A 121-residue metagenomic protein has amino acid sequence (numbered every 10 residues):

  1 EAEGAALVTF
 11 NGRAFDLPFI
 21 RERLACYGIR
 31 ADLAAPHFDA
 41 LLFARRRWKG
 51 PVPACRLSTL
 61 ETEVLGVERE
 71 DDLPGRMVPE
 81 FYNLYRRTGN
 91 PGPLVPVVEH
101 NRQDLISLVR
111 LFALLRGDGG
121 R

Functional and structural regions predicted by a protein language model:
E1-T59, E63-V64: Conserved DEDDh/DEDDy metal-dependent 3′-5′ exonuclease domain
L57-G120: Acidic, Mg2+-coordinating catalytic module of metal-dependent nucleases/exonucleases that use a two-metal-ion mechanism
